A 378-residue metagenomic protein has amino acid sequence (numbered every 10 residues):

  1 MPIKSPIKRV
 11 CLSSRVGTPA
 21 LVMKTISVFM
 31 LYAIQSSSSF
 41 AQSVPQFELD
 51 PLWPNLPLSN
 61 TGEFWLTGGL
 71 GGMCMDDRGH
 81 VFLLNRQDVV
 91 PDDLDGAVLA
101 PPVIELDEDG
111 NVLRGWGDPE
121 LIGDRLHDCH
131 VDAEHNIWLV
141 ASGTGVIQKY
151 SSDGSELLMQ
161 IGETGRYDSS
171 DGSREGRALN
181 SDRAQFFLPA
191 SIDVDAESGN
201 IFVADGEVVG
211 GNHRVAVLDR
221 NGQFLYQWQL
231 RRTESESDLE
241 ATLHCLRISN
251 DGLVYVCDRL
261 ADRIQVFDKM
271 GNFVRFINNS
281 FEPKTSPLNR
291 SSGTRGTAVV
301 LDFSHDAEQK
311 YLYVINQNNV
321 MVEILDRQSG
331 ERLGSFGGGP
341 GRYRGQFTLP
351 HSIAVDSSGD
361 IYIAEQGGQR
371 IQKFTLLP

Functional and structural regions predicted by a protein language model:
P2-K4, M23-T25: Positively charged n-region of N-terminal signal peptides that target proteins for export
S5, R9-R15: Low-acidity, Ser/Thr- and Arg-rich intrinsically disordered low-complexity segments
S13, G17-P19, Y362: Compositionally biased low-complexity segments enriched in histidine and/or tyrosine
Q42-P378: Eukaryotic scaffold repeat domains enriched in small/polar residues
